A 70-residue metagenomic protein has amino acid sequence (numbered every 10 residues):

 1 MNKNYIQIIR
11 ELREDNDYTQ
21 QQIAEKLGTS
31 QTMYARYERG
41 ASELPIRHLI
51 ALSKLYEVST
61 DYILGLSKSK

Functional and structural regions predicted by a protein language model:
M1-D15: A short, Lys/Arg-rich alpha-helix, primarily the initiator
Q7, D17-Y18, L44-R47: Residue-level signal for the short linker/turn that defines the boundary of a DNA-recognition helix
R10, M33-A35, L64: Key DNA-contacting residues within the recognition helix of helix-turn-helix
D15, L64-K70: Short, charged recognition helix plus adjacent turn of helix-turn-helix-like nucleic-acid-binding domains
D17-R36, A51: Short alpha-helical DNA-recognition segment
E38, Y56, S67: DNA major-groove recognition helix of helix-turn-helix
R47-Y62: DNA major-groove recognition helix of helix-turn-helix/homeodomain DNA-binding modules
